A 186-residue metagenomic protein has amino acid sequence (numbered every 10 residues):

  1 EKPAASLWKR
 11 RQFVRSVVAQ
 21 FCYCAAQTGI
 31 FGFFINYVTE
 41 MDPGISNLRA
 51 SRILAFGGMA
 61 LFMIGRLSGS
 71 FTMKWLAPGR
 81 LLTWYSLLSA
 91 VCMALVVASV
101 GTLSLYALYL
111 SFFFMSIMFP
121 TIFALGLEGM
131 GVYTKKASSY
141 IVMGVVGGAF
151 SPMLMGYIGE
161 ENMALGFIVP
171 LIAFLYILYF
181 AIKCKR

Functional and structural regions predicted by a protein language model:
L7-F56: Extracytoplasmic gate region of multi-pass secondary transporters
A25, G29, F113-T121, G148-A149: Hydrophobic transmembrane alpha-helices of Major Facilitator Superfamily
V38-T39, T72-M73, L154-N162, G166: Interfacial helix-cap and linker-helix signal at transmembrane-aqueous boundaries of multi-pass secondary transporters
F56-I64, V145-G147: Short hydrophobic/small-residue motifs within alpha-helical transmembrane segments of multi-pass transporter-like
I64-P78, G159: Helix-to-loop junctions at the C-terminal end of transmembrane segments in multipass secondary transporters
L76-I122: C-terminal transmembrane helical hairpin of 12-TM major facilitator-type secondary transporters
S116-V132, A137: Intracellular juxtamembrane helix-capping segments at the cytosolic ends of symmetry-related transmembrane helices
I168-R186: Multi-pass alpha-helical transporter architecture, strongest for 12-TM Major Facilitator/SLC carriers used
